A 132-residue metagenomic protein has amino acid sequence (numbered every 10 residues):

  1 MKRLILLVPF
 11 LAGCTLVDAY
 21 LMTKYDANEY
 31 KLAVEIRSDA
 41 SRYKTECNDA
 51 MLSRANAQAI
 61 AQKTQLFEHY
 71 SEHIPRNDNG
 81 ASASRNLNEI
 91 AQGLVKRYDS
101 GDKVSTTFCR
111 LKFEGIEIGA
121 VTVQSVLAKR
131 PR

Functional and structural regions predicted by a protein language model:
M1-L7: Sec-dependent signal peptide recognition, specifically the positively charged N-region followed immediately by
F10-G13: C-terminal motif of bacterial Sec signal peptides marking the signal peptidase cleavage site
T15-D18: Bacterial signal peptide processing site
L21-E46: Post-signal peptide N-terminal segment of mature Sec-exported envelope proteins
Y30-A33, R37, A57-T64, S84-A91 (+2 more regions): Generic structural concept
T45-G80: Alpha-helical segments in soluble extracytoplasmic regions
S71-D99: Heptad-repeat alpha-helical coiled-coil/4-helix-bundle sensor or tether segments in soluble regions
G93-R132: C-terminal amphipathic alpha-helix
